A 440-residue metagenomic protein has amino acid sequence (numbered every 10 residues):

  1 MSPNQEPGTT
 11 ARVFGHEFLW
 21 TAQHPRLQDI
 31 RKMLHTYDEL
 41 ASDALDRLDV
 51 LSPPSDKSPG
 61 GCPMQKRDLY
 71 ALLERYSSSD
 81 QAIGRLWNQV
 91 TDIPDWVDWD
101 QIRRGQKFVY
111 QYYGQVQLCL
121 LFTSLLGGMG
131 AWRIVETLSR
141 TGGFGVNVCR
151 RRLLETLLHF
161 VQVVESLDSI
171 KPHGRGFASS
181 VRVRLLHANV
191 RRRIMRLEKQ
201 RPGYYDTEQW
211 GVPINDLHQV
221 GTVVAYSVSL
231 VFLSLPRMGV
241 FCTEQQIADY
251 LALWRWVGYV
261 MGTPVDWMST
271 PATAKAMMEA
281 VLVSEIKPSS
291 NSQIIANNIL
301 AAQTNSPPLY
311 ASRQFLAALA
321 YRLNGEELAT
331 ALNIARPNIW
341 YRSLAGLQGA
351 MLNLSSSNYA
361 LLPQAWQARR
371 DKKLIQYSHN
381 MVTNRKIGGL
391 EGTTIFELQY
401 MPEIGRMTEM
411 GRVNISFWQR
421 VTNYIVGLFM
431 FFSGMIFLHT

Functional and structural regions predicted by a protein language model:
M1-V224, S229-T440: Mature, function-bearing regions of proteins
